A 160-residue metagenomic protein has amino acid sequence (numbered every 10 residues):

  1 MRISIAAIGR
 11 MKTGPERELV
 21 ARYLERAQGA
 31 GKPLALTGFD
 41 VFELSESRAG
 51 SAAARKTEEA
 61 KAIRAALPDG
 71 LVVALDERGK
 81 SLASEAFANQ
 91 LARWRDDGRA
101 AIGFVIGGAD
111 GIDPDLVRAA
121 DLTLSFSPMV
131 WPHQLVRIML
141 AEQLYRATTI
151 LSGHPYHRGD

Functional and structural regions predicted by a protein language model:
M1-G31: N-terminal beta1-alpha1 ligand-phosphate binding loop
I5, V73, G107, L140: Conserved RecA-like P-loop NTPase ATPase core
A6-I8, F42, V105: Short hydrophobic segments within beta-strands
M11, E77-K80, G108-G111: Short glycine-rich anion-binding loops that position phosphate/pyrophosphate groups of nucleotides and phosphorylated
R17, S84-A88, V117, R137: Conserved strand-to-helix beginnings and helix N-cap segments that scaffold or border functional pockets
A35-I102: S-adenosyl-L-methionine/SAH cofactor-binding core of RNA-modifying enzymes
F87-S127: A mid-sequence interfacial segment
P114-D160: Structured adenosyl-cofactor binding patch, chiefly the S-adenosyl-L-methionine
